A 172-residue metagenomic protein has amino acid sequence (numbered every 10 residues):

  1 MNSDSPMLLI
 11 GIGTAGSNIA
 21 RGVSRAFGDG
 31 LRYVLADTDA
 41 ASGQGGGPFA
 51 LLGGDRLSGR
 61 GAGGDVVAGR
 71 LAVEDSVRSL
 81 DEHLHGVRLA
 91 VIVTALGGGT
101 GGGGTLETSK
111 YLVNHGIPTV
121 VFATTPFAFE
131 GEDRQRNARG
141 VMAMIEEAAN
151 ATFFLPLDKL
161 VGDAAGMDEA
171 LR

Functional and structural regions predicted by a protein language model:
M1-R172: Tubulin/FtsZ superfamily GTPase core signature
